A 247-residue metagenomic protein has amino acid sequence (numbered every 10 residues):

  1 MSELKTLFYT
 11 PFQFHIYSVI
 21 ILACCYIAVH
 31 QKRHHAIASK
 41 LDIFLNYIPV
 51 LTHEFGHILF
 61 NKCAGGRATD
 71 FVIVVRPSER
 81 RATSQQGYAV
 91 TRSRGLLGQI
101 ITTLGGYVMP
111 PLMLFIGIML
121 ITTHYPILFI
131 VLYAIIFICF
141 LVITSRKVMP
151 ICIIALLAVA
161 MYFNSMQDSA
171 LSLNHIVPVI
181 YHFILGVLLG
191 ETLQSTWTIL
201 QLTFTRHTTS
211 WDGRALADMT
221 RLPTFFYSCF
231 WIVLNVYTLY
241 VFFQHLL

Functional and structural regions predicted by a protein language model:
M1-T52: N-terminal entry module detector
S2-E3, F14-V29, A82-F243: Metalloprotease/metallohydrolase-associated module, dominated by Zn2+-dependent proteases
K32-G95: Small-residue-rich helix-interface/hinge motifs
